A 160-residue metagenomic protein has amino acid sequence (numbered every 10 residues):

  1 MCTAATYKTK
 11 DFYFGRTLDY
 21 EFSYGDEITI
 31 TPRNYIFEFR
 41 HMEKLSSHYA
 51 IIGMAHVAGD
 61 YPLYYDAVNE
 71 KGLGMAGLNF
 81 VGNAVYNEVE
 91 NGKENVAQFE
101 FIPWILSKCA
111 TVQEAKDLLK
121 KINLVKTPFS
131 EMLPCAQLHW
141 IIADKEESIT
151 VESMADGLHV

Functional and structural regions predicted by a protein language model:
M1-K93, K126: A contiguous strand-loop segment
T17-D19, N79-F80, K120, K145 (+1 more regions): An acidic- and aromatic-residue-enriched active-site/binding cleft used to recognize and process polar
D60, A97-Q98, P134: Short, glycine/acidic-rich beta->alpha junctions
G92-V125: Alpha/propeptide regions of enzymes that mature by internal proteolysis
P128-M132: Surface-exposed patches in mature extracellular/periplasmic domains of secreted proteins
P134-V160: Extended amphipathic alpha-helical segments with heptad-repeat/coiled-coil character used for oligomerization, fusion
